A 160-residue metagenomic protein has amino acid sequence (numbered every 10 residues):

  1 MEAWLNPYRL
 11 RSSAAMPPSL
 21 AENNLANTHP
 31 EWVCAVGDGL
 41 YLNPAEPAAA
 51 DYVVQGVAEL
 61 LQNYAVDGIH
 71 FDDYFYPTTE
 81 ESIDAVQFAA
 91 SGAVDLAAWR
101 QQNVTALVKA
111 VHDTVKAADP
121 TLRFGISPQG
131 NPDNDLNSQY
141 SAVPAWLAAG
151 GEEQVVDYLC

Functional and structural regions predicted by a protein language model:
E2-E59, N63: Active-site-adjacent "subsite" loops/lids of carbohydrate-active enzymes
E2-S12, H70-P77, A97-Y140: Aromatic-lined carbohydrate-recognition surfaces of secreted/lumenal glycan-active proteins
L10-A21, A26, E46, N63-A97: Active-site-proximal loop/short-helix segments that contain or immediately flank catalytic acid/base residue(s)
L42-A49, V53, A93-V104, D135: Residue-level preference for long, well-ordered alpha-helices that form the structural scaffold of enzyme catalytic
N43, D84, D95, S141-L147: Poly-acidic low-complexity segments
P47-L60, N134-E152: Short, acidic/polar
N63, A110-A118, A145, A149 (+1 more regions): Alpha-helical structural signal in soluble globular domains
D67, D72, Y140-C160: Aromatic- and acid-rich polysaccharide-binding/catalytic face of secreted or lumenal carbohydrate-active enzymes
